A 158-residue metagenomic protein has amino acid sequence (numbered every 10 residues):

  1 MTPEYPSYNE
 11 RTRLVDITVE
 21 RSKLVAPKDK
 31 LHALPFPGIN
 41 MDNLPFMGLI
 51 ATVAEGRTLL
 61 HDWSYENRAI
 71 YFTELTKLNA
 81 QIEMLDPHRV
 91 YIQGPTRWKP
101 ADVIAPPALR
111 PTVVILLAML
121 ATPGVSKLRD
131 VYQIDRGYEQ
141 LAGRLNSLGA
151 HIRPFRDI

Functional and structural regions predicted by a protein language model:
M1-I158: Short, structured segments at the rim of ligand-binding sites
